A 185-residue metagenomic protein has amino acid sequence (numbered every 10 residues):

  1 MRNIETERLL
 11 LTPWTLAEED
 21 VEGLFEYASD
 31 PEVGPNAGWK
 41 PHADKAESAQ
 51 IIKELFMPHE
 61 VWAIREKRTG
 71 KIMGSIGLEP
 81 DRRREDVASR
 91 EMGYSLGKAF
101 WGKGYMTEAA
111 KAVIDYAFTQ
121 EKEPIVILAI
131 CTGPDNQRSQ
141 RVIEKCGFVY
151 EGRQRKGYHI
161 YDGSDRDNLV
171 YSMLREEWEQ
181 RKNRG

Functional and structural regions predicted by a protein language model:
M1-P35, V61-G185: Acyl-donor (CoA/ACP) binding surface of acyl/acetyltransferases
E19, K53-E54: Short linear motifs in intrinsically disordered
E32-K53: Conserved GNAT-fold acetyl-CoA-binding loop/helix
E54-L55, A117: Hydrophobic helix-cap positions at the C-terminus of alpha-helices in RecA-like/P-loop ATPase nucleotide-binding cores
